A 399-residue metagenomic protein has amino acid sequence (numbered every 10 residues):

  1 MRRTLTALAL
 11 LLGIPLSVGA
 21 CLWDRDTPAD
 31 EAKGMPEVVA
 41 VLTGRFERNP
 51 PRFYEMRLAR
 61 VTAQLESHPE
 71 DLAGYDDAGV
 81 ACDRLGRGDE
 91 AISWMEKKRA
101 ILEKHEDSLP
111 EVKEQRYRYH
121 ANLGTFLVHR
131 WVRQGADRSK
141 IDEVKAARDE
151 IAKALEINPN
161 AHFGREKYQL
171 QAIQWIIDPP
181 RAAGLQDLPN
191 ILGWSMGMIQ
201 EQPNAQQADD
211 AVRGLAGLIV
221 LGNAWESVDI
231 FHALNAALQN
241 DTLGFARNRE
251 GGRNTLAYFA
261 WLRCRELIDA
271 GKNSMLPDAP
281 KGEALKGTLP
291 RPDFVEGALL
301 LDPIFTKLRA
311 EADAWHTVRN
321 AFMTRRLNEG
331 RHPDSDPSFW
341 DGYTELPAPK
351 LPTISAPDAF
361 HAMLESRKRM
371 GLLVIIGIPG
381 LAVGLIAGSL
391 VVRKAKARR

Functional and structural regions predicted by a protein language model:
G19-R87, I92-D107, K167-L234, L238-G244 (+2 more regions): N-terminal alpha-helical interaction modules that lie
D89, K145, F245-A246, T255: Residue register within tetratricopeptide repeats
A359-G380: Juxtamembrane/start-of-transmembrane alpha-helix segments at the extracytoplasmic/lumenal side of membrane anchors
P379-K394: Alpha-helical transmembrane segments
K396-R399: Cytoplasmic C-terminal tails of single-pass
